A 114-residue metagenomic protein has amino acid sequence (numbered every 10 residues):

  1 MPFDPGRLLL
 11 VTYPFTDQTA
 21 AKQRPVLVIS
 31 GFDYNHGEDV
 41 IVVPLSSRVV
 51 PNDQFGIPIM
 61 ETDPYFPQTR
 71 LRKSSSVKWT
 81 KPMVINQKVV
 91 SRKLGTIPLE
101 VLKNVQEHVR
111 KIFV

Functional and structural regions predicted by a protein language model:
M1, E61-V114: C-terminal terminal-subdomain/extension
D17, D33, K93-T96: Short N-terminal micro-motifs specific to bacterial/archaeal maturation and metal-cluster initiation sites
T19-K22, V28-T62: Compact nucleic-acid interaction/catalytic patches
